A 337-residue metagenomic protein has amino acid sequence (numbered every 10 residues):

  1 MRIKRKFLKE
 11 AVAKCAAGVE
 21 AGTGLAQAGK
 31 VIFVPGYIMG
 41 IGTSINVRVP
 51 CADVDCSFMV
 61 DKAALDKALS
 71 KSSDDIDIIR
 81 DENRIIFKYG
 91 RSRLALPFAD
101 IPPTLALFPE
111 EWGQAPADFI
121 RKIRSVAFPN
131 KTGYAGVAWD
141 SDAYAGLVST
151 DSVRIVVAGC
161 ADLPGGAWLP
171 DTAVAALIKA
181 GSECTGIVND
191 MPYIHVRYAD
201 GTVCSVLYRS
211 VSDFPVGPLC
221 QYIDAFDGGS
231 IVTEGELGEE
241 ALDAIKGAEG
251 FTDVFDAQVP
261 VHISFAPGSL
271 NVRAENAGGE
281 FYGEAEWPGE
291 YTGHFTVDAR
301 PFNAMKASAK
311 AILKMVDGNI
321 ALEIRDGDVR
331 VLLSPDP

Functional and structural regions predicted by a protein language model:
M1-P337: Structural preference for solvent-exposed beta-strand-turn elements and adjacent flexible terminal/loop segments within
